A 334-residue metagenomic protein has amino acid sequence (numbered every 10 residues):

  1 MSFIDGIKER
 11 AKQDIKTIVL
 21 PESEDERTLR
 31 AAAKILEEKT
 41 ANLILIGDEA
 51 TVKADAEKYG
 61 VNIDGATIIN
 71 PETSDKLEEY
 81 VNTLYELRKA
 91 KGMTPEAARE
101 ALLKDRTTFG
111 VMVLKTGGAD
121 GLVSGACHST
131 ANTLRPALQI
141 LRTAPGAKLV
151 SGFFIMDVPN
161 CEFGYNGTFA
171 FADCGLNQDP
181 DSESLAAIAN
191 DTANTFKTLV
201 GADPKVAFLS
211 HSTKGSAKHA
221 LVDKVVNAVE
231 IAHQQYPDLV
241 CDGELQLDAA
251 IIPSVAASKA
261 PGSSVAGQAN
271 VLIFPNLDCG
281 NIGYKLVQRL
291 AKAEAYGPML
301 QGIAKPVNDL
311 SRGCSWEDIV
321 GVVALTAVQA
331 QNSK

Functional and structural regions predicted by a protein language model:
M1-A266, V271-K334: Anion-binding alpha/beta catalytic cores of soluble intermediary-metabolism enzymes, centered on
